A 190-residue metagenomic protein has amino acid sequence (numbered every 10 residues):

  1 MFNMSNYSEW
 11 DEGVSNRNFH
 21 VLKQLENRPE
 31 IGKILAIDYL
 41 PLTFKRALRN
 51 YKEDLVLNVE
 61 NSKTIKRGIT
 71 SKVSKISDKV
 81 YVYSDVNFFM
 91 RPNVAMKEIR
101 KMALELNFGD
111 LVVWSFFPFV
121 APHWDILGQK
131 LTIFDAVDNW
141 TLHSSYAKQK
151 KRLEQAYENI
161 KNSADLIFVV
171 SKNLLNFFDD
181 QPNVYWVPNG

Functional and structural regions predicted by a protein language model:
M1, W114, D125-T141: Active-site proximal beta-strand in glycosyltransferases
M1-N61: N-terminal subdomain of nucleotide-sugar transferases
F19, R91-M96, V112-G128: An aromatic- and histidine-rich active-site surface loop
I37, S115-F116, V169-S171: Replace "coordinates the UDP/GDP/TDP-sugar" with "coordinates nucleotide-activated sugar donors
L42-L106: A conserved catalytic-core segment of Leloir-type glycosyltransferases
R100-M102, K148-I167: Membrane-proximal helix-turn-helix segments that form the acceptor-binding/catalytic region of lipid-linked
F119-V120, N173-L175: Alpha-helix capping/helix-boundary segments
N173, V187-G190: Carbohydrate-associated surface elements
